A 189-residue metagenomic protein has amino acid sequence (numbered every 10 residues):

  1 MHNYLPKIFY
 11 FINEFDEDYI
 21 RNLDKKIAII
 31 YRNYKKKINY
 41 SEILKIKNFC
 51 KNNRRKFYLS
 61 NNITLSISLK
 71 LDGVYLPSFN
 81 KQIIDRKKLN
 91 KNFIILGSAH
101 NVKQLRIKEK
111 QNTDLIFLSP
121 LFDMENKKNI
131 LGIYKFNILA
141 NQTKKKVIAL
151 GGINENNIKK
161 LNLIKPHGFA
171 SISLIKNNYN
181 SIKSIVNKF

Functional and structural regions predicted by a protein language model:
H2-E17, N33-K35, I95-S98, V147: Active-site mouth loops of central-metabolism enzymes
Y4-I8, K25-I27, N53-R55, D72 (+4 more regions): Short, well-ordered coil/turn segments that N-cap beta-strands
E17, K25-K88: N-terminal active-site wall of soluble small-molecule enzyme domains
Y19-I20, F57-G73, A99-N112, Q142-I148 (+2 more regions): Catalytic cores of alpha/beta
N33, S78, S98-N101, P120-L121 (+2 more regions): Short secondary-structure boundary segments
E42-Y58, K81, R86-N101, N129-G152 (+1 more regions): Alpha-helix-loop-beta-strand connector modules within alpha/beta enzyme cores
V74-R86, F117-N129, N157-F189: Glycine-rich phosphate-binding active-site loops on the catalytic face of alpha/beta enzymes
I94-K127: Internal catalytic-core helix/loop-beta-alpha segment that presents or stabilizes conserved functional determinants
